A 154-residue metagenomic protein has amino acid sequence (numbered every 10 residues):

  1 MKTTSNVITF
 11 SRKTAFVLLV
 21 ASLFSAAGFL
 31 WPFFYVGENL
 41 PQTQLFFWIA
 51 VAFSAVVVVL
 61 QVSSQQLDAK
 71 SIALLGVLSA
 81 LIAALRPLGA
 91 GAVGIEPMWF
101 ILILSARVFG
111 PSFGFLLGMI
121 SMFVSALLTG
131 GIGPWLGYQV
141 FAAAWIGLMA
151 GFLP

Functional and structural regions predicted by a protein language model:
K2-T4, I8-L104: Hydrophobic transmembrane alpha-helices
L19-A21, A26, W31-G37, P134-P154: Alpha-helical transmembrane segments and their immediate juxtamembrane flanks in integral membrane proteins
V57-V59, M98-G114, M149-L153: Generic transmembrane alpha-helix motif of multi-pass integral membrane proteins
D68-S71, P111-L116: Membrane-helix interface segments
G76, F115-M119: The feature captures the transmembrane alpha-helix scaffold of multi-pass secondary transporters
A84-P97, M119-F152: Interfacial aromatic-anchored transmembrane helix boundaries in multi-pass membrane proteins
